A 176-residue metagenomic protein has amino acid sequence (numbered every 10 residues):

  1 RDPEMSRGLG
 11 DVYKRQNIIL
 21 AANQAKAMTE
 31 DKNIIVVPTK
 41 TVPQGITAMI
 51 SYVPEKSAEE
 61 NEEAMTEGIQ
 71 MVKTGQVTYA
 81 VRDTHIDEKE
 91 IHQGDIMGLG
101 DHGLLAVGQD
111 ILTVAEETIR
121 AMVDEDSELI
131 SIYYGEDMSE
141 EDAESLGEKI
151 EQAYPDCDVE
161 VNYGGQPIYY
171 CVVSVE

Functional and structural regions predicted by a protein language model:
R1, I34-V36, E148-E151, C157-V161: Polyanionic, low-complexity intrinsically disordered segments
D2-L9, Y13: Single conserved hydrophobic/aromatic residue that forms the stacking wall/gate of nucleotide- or nucleobase-binding
R7, E30-N33, H92-G94, G100-D101 (+3 more regions): Short coil/turn connectors at secondary-structure junctions
V12, I130, D156-D158, N162-Q166 (+1 more regions): Active-site loops and adjacent core secondary-structure elements that bind or stabilize anionic groups
K14-I18, K32-Q44, S51-E55, Y134-S139 (+1 more regions): Short, ordered loop/turn segments at secondary-structure junctions
N17-D31, D142-G147: Short Gly/Thr/Asp-enriched flexible loops that form oxyanion-binding sites at enzyme active sites
A25, V42-T113, I119: Internal, active-site/partner-interface "lid" segment
I91-L112, R120, D124-G147, V172-E176: Glycine-rich phosphate/diphosphate-binding loops and the adjacent beta-loop-alpha structural elements that coordinate
